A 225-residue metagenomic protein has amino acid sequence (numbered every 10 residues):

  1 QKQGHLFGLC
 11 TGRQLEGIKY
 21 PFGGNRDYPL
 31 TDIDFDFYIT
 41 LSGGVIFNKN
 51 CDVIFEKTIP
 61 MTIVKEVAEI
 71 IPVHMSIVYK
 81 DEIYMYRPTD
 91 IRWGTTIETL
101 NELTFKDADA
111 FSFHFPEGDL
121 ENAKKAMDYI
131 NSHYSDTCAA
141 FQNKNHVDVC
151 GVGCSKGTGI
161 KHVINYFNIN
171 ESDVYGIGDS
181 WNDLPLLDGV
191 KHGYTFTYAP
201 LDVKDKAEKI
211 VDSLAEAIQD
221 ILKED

Functional and structural regions predicted by a protein language model:
Q1-I91: Active-site phosphate-binding/coordination module
G8, I39, Y175-I177, Y194 (+1 more regions): Hydrophobic/aromatic beta-strand patches that form the interior of the parallel beta-sheet core in alpha/beta enzyme
R13, L41, K144, S155 (+2 more regions): Short beta->alpha linker loops
G17-Y20, G159, P185-L186, D202 (+1 more regions): Phosphate- and divalent-cation-binding pockets in alpha/beta enzyme and binding domains that engage nucleotide-derived
V53-I54, D90-N101, K191, K206-D212: Active-site regions of enzymes building and remodeling cell-envelope glycoconjugates
E66, I70-L186, Y198: Conserved acidic, metal-coordinating active-site core of Asp-based, Mg2+-dependent phosphoryl-transfer enzymes
G189-D225: Asp-based, Mg2+/Mn2+-dependent phosphohydrolase catalytic module
